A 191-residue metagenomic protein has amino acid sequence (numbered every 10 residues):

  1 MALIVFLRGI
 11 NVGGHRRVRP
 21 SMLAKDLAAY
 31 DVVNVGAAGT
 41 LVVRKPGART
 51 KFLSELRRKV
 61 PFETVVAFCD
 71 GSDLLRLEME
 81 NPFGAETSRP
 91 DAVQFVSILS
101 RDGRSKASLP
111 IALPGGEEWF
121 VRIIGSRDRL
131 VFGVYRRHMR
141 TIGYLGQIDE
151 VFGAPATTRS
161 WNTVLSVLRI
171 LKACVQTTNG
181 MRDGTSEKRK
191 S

Functional and structural regions predicted by a protein language model:
M1-A38, V42-S191: Surface-exposed, charge/polar-rich loops and edge strands
